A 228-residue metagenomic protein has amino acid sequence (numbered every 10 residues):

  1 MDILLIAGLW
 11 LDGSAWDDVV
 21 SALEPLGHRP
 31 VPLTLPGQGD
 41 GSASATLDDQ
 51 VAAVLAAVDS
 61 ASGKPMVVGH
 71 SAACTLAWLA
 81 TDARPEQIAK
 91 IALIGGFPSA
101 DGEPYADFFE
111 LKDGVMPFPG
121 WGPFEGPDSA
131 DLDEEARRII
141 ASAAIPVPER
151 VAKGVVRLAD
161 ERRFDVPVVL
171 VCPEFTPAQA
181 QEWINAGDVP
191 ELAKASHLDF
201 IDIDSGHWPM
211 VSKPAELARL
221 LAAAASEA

Functional and structural regions predicted by a protein language model:
D2-D40, S62-G63: Conserved HGGG/HGGXW glycine-rich cap/lid loop of the alpha/beta-hydrolase fold
D18, L79-A83: Active-site signature of alpha/beta-hydrolase-fold catalytic machinery across serine- and Asp/Cys-nucleophile hydrolases
P32-M66, D82, A106-E110: Active-site loop/oxyanion-hole signature of alpha/beta-hydrolase fold enzymes
V68-A77: Gly/Ala-rich beta-loop-alpha elbow adjacent to hydrolase catalytic centers
D82, E86-G126, R150, V156 (+2 more regions): Flexible "cap/lid" loop of the alpha/beta hydrolase fold
I139-E161, I184: Active-site nucleophile elbow and catalytic-triad environment of alpha/beta-hydrolase enzymes
F164, L170-C172: Short beta-strand/loop motif that positions the catalytic acidic residue of the alpha/beta-hydrolase fold
T176-D204, W208, E216-A224: Conserved loop-alpha-helix segment in the C-terminal half of the alpha/beta-hydrolase fold that carries the catalytic
